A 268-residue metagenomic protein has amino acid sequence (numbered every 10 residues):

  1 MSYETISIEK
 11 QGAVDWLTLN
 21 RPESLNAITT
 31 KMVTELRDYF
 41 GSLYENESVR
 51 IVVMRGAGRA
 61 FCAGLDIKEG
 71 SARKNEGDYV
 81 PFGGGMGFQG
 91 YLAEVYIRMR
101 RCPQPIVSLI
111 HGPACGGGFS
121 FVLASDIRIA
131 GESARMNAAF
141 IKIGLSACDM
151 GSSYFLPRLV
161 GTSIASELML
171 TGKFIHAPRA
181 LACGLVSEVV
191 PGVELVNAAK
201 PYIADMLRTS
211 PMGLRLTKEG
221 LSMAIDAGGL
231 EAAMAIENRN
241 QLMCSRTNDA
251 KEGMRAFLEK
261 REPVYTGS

Functional and structural regions predicted by a protein language model:
M1-A57, R73, I97: Conserved CoA-thioester-binding segment of acyl-CoA-metabolizing enzymes
L17, R21, L36, M54 (+5 more regions): Terminal peptide-recognition signature
M32-E35, Y91, L195, E237: Hydrophobic alpha-helical membrane-association signature
G56-R98, G144-L145, G228: Glycine- (often His-adjacent) and acidic-residue-rich active-site loop that binds/positions the CoA thioester
I97-L214, L242, R246-T247, K251-R255 (+2 more regions): Crotonase-fold acyl-CoA enzyme core
L221-A227: Short, charged, surface-exposed hinge/linker loops at domain edges that act as mobile lids or interdomain connectors
